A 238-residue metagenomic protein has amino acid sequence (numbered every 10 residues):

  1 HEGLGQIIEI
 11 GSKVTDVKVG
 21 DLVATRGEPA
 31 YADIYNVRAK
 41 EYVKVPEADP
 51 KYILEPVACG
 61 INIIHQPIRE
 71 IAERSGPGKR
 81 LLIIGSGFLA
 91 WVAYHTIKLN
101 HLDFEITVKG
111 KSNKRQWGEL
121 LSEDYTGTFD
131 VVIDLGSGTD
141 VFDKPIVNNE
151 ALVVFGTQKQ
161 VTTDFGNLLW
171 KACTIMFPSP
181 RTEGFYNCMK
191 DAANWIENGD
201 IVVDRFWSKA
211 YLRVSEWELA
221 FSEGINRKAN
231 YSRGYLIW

Functional and structural regions predicted by a protein language model:
G3-G27: A glycine-/small-residue-rich N-terminal strand-loop-strand element that serves as the cofactor-binding glycine loop
L4, D21-L22, I34, S86 (+1 more regions): Residue-level marker of beta-strand positions
L22-L81: NAD(P)H dinucleotide-binding glycine-rich loop of Rossmann-like/cofactor-binding domains, especially the beta1-alpha1
V23-A24, L82, V153, M176: Hydrophobic beta-strand signal
P56, G85-G87, T157: Glycine-rich Rossmann-fold phosphate-binding loop(s) that bind the pyrophosphate of adenine dinucleotide cofactors
P77-S86, Y94, K98-V141: Adenosine-nucleotide cofactor-binding segment
G136-D200, W238: Glycine-rich phosphate-binding loop and adjacent beta-alpha segment of Rossmann(oid) nucleotide-cofactor-binding
Y186-W238: C-terminal hydrophobic helical "lid"/dimerization subdomain of Rossmann-like NAD(P)H-dependent oxidoreductases
